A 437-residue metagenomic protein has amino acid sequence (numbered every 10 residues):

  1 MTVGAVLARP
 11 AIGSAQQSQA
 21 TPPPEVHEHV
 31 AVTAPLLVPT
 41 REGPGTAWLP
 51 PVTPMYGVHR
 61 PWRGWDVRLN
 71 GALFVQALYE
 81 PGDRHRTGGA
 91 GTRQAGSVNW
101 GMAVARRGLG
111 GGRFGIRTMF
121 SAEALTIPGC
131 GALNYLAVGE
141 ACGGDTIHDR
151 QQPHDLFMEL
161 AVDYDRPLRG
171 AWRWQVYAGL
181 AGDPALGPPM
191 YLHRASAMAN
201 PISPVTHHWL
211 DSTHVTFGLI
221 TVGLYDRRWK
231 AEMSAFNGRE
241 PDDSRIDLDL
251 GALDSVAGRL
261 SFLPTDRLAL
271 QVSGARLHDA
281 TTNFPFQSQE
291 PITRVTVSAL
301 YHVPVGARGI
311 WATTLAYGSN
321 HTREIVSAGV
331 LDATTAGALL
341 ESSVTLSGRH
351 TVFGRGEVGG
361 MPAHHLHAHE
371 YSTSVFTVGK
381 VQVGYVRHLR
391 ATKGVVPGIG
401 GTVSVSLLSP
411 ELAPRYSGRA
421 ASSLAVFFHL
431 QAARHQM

Functional and structural regions predicted by a protein language model:
I12-G88, R106: N-terminal periplasmic/intermembrane-space "pro-region" immediately following the signal or transit peptide
W65, T92-G101, H154-L160, H214-I220 (+6 more regions): Residues that define the transmembrane beta-barrel architecture of outer-membrane proteins
G71-A77, I116-A122, V176-L180, L224 (+7 more regions): Transmembrane beta-barrel strands of outer-membrane/channel proteins
H85, I127-S261, H278: Surface-exposed coil loops of outer-membrane beta-barrel proteins
A105-L109, Y164-R166, G223-D226, F262-P264 (+5 more regions): Residue-level signature of outer-membrane beta-barrel architecture
G110-I116, R169-W174, P184, D226-E232 (+5 more regions): Repeated loop/turn-to-beta-strand initiation elements of outer-membrane beta-barrel proteins
D226-S234, G251, R259-Y371, V375 (+1 more regions): Detector for outer-membrane/organellar transmembrane beta-barrel domains, recognizing the amphipathic beta-strand
V383, G418-M437: Outer-membrane beta-barrel "beta-signal"
